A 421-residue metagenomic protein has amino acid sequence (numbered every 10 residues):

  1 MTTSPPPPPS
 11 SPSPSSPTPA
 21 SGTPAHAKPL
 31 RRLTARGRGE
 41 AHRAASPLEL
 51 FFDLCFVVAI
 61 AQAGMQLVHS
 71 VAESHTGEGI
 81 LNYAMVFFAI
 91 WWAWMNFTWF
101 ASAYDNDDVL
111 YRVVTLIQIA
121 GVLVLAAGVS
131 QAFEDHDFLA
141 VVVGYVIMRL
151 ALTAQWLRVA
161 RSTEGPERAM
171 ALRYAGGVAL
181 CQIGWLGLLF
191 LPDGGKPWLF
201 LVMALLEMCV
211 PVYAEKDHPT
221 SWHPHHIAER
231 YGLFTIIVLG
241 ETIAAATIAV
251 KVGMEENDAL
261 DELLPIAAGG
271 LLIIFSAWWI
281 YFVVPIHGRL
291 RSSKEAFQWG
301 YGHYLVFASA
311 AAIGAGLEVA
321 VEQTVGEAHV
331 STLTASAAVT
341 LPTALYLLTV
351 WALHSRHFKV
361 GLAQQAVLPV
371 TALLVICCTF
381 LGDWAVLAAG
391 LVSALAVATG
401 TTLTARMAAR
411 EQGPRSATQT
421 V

Functional and structural regions predicted by a protein language model:
M1, P12-S16, A388, S393-A398: Generic low-polarity alpha-helical segments
T3, G22-L50, C55, Y83-V113 (+5 more regions): Predominantly late transmembrane helices and immediately cytosolic-facing juxtamembrane segments
S4-H26: Intrinsically disordered, low-complexity terminal tails and inter-domain linkers enriched for S/T/G/P/D/E
S13-S16, V71-E78, M254-D261: Intrinsically disordered, low-complexity coil segments
L54-H69, C378-T379: Alpha-helical transmembrane segments of multi-pass membrane proteins
G64-G79, S102, Q131-A132: Short, hydrophobic transmembrane alpha-helix segments
G194-L199, G382-S393: Loop-to-transmembrane alpha-helix initiation sites
